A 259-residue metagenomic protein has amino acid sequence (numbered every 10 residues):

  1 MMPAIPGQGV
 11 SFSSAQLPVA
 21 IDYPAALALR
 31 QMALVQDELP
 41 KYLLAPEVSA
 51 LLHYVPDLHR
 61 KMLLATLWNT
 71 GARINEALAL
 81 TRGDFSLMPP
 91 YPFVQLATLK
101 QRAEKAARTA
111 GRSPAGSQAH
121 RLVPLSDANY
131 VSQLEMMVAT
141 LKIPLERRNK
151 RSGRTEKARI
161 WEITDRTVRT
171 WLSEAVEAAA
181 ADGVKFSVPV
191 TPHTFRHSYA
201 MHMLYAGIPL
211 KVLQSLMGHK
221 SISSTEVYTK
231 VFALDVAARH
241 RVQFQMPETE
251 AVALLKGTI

Functional and structural regions predicted by a protein language model:
M1-V35, L39, F244-I259: C-terminal secondary-structure termini that scaffold catalytic or DNA-interacting sites
Y23-S49, E104-A128: DNA breakage-rejoining catalytic core of tyrosine-based enzymes
A45-I74: Basic, Lys/Arg- and aromatic-enriched nucleic-acid-binding interface segment
H53, R147-N149, T170-S215: Short, basic (Lys/Arg/His-rich) helix/loop patches that form interaction surfaces in the mid-to-C-terminal regions
L67-P90, K211-V212: Short, charged phosphate-coordinating catalytic segments
A79-M136, A233: Conserved tyrosine-mediated DNA breakage-rejoining catalytic core shared by Y-recombinases
K100-R102, M217, I222-V242: Catalytic-site neighborhood detector that most strongly recognizes the C-terminal catalytic loop/helix of tyrosine
S126-F186: Active-site/catalytic core of tyrosine-dependent DNA strand-transfer enzymes
